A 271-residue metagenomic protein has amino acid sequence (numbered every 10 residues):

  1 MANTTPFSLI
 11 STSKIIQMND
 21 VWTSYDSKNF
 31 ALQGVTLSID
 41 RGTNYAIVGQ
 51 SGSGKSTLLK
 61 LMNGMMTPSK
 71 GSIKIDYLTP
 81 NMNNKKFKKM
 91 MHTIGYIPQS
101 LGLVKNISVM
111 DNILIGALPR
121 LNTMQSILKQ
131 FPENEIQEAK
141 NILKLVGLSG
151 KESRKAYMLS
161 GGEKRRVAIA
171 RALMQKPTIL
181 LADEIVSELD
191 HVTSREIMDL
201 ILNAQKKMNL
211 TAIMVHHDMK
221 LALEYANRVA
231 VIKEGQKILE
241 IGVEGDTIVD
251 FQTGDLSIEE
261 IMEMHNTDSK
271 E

Functional and structural regions predicted by a protein language model:
V48-Q50: The feature captures the beta-strand-to-loop junction immediately N-terminal to the Walker
N63: Helix-to-loop junction immediately C-terminal to a conserved catalytic motif
S72-K89: ABC ATPase NBD Q-loop/coupling interface
S126-G150: Conserved ABC ATPase "signature" region
K155-L159, E163: Conserved ABC ATPase signature
L180-D183: Catalytic Walker B motif of ABC-type/P-loop ATPase nucleotide-binding domains
H216-H217: H-loop/switch region of ABC-family ATPase nucleotide-binding domains
